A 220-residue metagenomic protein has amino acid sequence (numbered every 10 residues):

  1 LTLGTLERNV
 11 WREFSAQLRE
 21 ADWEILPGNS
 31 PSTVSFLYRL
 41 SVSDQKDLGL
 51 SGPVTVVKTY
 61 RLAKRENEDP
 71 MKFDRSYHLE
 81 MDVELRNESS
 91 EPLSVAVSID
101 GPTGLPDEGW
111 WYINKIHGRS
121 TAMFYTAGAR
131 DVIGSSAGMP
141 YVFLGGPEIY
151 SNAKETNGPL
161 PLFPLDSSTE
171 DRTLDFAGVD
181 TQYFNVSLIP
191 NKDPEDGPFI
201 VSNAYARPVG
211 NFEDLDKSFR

Functional and structural regions predicted by a protein language model:
L1-R220: Soluble non-transmembrane domains of integral membrane proteins
